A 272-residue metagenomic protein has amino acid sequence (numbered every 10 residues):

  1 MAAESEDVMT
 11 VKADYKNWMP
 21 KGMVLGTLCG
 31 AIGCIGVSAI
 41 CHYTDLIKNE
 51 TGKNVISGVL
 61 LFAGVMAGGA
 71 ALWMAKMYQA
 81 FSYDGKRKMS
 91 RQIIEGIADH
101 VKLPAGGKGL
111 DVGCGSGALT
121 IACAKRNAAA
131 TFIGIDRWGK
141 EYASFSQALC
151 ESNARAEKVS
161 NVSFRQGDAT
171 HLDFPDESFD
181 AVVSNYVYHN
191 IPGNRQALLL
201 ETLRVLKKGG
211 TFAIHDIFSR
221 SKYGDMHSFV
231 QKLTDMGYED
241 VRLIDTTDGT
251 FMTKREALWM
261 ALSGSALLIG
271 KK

Functional and structural regions predicted by a protein language model:
G22-V24, L72-I93: Class I SAM-dependent methyltransferase Rossmann-like catalytic core, especially the SAM/SAH-binding loop
A105-G115, I133: Conserved class I S-adenosyl-L-methionine
S116-A128: Conserved SAM-binding loop of SAM-dependent methyltransferases across substrates and taxa, primarily the Class I
N127, I191-P192, L206-K208: Helix-to-beta-strand junctions that scaffold the AdoMet/dcAdoMet cofactor pocket in Class I SAM-dependent enzymes
T170-V182: A short acidic, Gly/Pro-enriched loop at the edge of an enzyme's catalytic core that lines a small-molecule cofactor
Q196-K208: A short glycine-rich, Lys/Arg-flanked "PGG" loop and its adjoining helix->strand segment in the class I
G209-D216: Conserved beta-strand signature within the Rossmann-like core of class I S-adenosyl-L-methionine
T234-G237, T250-K272: Core SAM-dependent methyltransferase catalytic element
